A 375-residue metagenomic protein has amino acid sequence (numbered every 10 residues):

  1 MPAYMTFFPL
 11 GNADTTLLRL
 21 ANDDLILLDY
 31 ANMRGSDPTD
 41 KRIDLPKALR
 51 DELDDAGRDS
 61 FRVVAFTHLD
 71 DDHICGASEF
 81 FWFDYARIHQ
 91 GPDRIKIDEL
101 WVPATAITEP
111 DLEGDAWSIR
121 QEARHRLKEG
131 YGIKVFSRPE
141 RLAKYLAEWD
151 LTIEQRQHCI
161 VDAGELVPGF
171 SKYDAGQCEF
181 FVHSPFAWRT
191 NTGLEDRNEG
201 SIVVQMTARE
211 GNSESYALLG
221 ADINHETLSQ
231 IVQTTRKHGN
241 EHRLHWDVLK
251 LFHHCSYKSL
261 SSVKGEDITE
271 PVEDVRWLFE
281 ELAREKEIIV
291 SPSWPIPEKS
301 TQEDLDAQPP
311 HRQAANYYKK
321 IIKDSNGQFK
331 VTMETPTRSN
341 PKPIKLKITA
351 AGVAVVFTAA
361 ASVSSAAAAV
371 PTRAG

Functional and structural regions predicted by a protein language model:
M1-A3, R58-D59, C75-E226, W294-G375: Flexible, acidic/histidine-containing loops and adjacent segments that form or flank the divalent-metal
M1-V63, G200-E226: Conserved beta-strand hairpin/beta-sheet module of binuclear metal-dependent hydrolase folds, prominently
G11-A13, I95, E199, L244 (+1 more regions): Short, solvent-exposed loop/turn segments at the edges of secondary structure
A13, F80-I88, E165-V167, Q233-R236 (+1 more regions): Short alpha-helical segments and helix-capping/turn motifs at coil-helix boundaries
T16-R19, L28-D29, P38-T39, C75-S78 (+3 more regions): Short, solvent-exposed loop/turn and secondary-structure capping segments
L27-A31, S60-I74, W101-T105, A217-E226 (+3 more regions): Active-site neighborhood of phospho(di)ester-bond hydrolases with catalytic His/Asp-centered motifs
T39-L100, H238-K258, I289: Active-site metal-binding motif and surrounding structural segment of the metallo-beta-lactamase
E226-T332: Long, structured stretches of catalytic cores involved in phosphate-ester chemistry, encompassing
